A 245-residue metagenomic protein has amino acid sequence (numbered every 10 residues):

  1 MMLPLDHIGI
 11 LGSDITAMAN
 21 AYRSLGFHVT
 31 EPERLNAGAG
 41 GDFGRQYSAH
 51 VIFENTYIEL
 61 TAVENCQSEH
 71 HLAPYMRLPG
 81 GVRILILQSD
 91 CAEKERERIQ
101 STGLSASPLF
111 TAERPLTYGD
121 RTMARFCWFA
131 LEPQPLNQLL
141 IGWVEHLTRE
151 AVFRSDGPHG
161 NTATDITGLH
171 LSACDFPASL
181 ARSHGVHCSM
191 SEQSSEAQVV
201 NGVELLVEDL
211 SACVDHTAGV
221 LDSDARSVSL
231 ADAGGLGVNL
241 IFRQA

Functional and structural regions predicted by a protein language model:
M1-S13: Terminal, regulation- and interaction-focused segments at domain boundaries
L5, G80-I84, V200: Eukaryotic phosphotyrosine signaling hubs
I8, L85, L169, C174 (+1 more regions): Hydrophobic adenine-recognition pocket in adenosine-nucleotide-binding enzymes
S13-T16, Q88-K94, C174-F176, L206-S211: Helix N-cap motif at beta-to-alpha junctions
T16-V29, E97-T102, D175-H184, C213-V214: Amphipathic alpha-helical segments
A17-M76: Glycine/small-residue-rich interface belts in oligomeric ring/scaffold proteins and their assembly partners
E59, E93-D165, R182-A245: Vicinal oxygen chelate
R77-G81, L104: Acidic/polar active-site rim loop that often engages polyanionic ligands
